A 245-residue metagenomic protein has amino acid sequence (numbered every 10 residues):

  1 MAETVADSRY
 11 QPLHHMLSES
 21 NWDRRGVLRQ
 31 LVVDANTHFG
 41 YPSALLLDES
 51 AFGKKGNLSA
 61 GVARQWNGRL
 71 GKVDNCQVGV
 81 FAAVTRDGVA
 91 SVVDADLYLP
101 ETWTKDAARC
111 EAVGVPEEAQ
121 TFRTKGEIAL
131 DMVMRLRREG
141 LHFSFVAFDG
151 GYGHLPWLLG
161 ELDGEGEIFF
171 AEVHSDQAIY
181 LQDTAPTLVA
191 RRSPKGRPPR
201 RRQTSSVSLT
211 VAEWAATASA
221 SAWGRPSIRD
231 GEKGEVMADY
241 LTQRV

Functional and structural regions predicted by a protein language model:
E3-M16: Short, basic interhelical loop/turn and adjoining N-cap of the next helix at nucleic-acid- or acidic-partner-contacting
S18-E101, D106, E111: Active-site-proximal, Lys/Arg-enriched surface segment that forms a nucleic-acid-binding/basic interface patch
R29-D34, V115-S144: Short, basic/hydrophobic alpha-helical segments
D87-G114, E118, H174, I179-V245: An anionic, glycine-rich sequence signature occurring as long contiguous blocks
R138, W157-I168: Short, surface-exposed basic-aromatic patches at helix termini and helix-loop junctions that form
A147-L155, S175-Q177: Acidic, metal-coordinating catalytic cores used for nucleic-acid/nucleotide bond scission and strand-transfer chemistry
G164-A178: Acidic, His- and aromatic-enriched active-site or binding-groove loops in soluble protein domains that engage sugars
